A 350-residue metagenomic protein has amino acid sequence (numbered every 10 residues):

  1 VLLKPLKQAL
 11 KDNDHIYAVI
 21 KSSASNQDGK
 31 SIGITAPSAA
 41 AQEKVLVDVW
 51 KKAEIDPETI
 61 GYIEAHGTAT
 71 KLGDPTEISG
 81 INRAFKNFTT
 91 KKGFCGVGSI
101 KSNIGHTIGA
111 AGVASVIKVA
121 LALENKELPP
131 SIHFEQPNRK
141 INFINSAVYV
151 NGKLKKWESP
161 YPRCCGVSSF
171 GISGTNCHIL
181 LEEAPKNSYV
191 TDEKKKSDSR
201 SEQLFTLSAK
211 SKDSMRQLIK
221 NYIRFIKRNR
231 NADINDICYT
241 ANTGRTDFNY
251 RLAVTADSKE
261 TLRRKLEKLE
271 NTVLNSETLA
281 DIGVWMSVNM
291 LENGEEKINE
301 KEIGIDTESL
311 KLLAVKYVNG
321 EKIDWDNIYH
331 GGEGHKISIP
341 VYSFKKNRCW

Functional and structural regions predicted by a protein language model:
V1-D198, R224, R228: Condensing-enzyme catalytic core of the thiolase-fold
S22-S23, Q27-T35, R264-K268, S309 (+1 more regions): Acyltransferase
S23-N26, G61-T68, S99-N103, H133-N142 (+4 more regions): A glycine-rich phosphate-binding loop feature that marks nucleotide/adenosyl-phosphate handling sites
I32, E58, G166, Q203 (+2 more regions): Alpha-helical hydrophobic/aromatic positions enriched in membrane-embedded helices and signal peptides
P37-K52, G166-G320, K345-R348: Flexible catalytic loop/linker elements that gate and position reactive groups at enzyme active sites
I141-W157, E308-H330: A short, flexible low-complexity segment enriched in Lys/Arg and Gly/Pro that occurs in N-terminal basic tails
W325, K336-W350: Structured, non-catalytic alpha/beta "coupling" segments that mediate domain-domain communication and provide generic
